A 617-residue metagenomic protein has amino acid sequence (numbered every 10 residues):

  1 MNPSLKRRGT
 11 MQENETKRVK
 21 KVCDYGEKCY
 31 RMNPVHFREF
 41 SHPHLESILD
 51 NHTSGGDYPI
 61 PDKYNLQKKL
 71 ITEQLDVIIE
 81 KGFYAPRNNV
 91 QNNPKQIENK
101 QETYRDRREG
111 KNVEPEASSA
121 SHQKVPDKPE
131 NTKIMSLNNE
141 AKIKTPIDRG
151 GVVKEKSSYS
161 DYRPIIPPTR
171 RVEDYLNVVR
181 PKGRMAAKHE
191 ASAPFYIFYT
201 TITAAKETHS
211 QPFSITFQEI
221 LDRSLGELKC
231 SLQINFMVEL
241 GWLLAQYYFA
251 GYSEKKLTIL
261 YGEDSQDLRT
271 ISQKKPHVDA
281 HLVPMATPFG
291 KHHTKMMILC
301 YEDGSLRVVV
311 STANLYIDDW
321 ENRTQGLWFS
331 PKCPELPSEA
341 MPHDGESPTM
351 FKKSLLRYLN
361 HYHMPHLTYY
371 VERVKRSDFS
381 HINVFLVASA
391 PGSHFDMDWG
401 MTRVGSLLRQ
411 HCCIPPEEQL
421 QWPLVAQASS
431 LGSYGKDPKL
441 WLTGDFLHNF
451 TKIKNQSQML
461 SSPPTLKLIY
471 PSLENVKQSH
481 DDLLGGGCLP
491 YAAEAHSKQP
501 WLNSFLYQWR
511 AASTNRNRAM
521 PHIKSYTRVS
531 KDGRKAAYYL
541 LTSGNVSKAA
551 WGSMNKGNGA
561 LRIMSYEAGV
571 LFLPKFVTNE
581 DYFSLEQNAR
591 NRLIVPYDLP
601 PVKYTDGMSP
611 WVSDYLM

Functional and structural regions predicted by a protein language model:
M1-S121: Cys/His Zn-binding finger modules involved in RNA regulation
N2-T10, K17, K95-E98, E102-M617: PLD/PLD-like phosphodiesterase catalytic module centered on the HKD motif
